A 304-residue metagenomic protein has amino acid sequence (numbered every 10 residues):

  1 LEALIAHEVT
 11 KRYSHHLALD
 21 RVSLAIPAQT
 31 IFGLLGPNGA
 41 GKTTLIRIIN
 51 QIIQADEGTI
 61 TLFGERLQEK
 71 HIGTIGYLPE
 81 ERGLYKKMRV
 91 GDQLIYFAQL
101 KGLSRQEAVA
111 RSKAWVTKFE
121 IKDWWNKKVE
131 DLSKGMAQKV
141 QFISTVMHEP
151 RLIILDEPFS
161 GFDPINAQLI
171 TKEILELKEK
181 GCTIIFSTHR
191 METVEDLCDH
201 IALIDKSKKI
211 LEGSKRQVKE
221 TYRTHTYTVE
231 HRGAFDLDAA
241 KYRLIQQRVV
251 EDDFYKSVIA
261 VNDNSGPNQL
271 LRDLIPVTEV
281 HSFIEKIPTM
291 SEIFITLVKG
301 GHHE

Functional and structural regions predicted by a protein language model:
L1-T10, G300-E304: ABC-family P-loop ATPase nucleotide-binding domain
L4, K11-D205, L211: ABC transporter nucleotide-binding domains
T10, Q68, G91, M191 (+4 more regions): Alpha-helix N-cap/helix-start and coil->helix boundary motif
K70, T221, I293: Residues that scaffold the ATP/ADP-binding catalytic core of kinase and kinase-like folds
L94, S112, K215, L271 (+1 more regions): Generic structural marker for isolated residues within well-ordered, non-membrane alpha-helices of soluble domains
T171-A260: ABC transporter nucleotide-binding domain
T226-G300, E304: Short, charged/small-residue-rich alpha-helical element at the C-terminal edge of ABC transporter nucleotide-binding
